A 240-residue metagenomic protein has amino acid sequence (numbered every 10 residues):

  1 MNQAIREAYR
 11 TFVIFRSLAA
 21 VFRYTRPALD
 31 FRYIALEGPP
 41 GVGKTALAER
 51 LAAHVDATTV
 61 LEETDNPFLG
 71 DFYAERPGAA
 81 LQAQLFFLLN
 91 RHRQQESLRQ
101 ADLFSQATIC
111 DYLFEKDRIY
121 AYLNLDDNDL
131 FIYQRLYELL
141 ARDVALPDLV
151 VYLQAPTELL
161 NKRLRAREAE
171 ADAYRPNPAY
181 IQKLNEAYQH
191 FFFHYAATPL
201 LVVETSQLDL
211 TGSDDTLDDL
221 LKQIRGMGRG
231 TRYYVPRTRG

Functional and structural regions predicted by a protein language model:
L36: Hydrophobic anchor at the beta1->P-loop junction of P-loop NTPases
P39: P-loop (Walker A) phosphate-binding loop of NTP-binding proteins
K44: Conserved lysine of the Walker
A53-N90: Conserved substrate/cofactor phosphate-moiety recognition/catalytic segment in nucleotide-dependent phosphotransferases
A79, A83-A145: Glycine-rich phosphate-binding loop used to anchor ATP phosphates in small-molecule kinases, encompassing both
R118-Q189: A glycine- and Lys/Arg-enriched "phosphate-lid" helix/loop adjacent to the NTP-binding pocket of small-molecule kinases
R165-A171, A179-G240: NTP-dependent small-molecule kinase module
